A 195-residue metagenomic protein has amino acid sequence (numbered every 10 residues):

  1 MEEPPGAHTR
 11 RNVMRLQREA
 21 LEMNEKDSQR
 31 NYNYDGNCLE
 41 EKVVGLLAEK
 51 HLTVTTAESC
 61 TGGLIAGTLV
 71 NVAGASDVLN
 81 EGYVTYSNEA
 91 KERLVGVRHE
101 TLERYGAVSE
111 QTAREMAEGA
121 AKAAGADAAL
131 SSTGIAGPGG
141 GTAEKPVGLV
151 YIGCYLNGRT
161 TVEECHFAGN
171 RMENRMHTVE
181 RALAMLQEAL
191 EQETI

Functional and structural regions predicted by a protein language model:
E2-E3, A136: Selective for proline/serine-rich intrinsically disordered segments in cytosolic/nuclear regulatory regions
R15-I195: Short alpha-helical segments enriched in small residues
